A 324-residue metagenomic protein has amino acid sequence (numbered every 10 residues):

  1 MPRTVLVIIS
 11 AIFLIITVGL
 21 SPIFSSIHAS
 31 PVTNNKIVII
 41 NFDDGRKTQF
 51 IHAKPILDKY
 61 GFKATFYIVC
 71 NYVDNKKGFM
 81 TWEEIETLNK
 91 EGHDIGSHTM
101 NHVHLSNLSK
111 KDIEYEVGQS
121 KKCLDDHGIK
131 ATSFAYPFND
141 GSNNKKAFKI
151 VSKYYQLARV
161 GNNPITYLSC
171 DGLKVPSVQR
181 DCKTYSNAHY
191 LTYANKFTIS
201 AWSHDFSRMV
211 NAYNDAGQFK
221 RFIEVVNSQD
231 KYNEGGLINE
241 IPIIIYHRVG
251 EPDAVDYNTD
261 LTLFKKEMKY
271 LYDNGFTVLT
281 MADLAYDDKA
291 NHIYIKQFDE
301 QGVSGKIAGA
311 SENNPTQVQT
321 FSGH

Functional and structural regions predicted by a protein language model:
M1-A11: N-terminal Sec-pathway targeting helices
I9-P22: Bacterial N-terminal signal peptides
G19-V32: Sec-dependent signal peptide cleavage junction
S30-H52, Y246-R248, F298: Boundary/entry segment of secreted carbohydrate-active catalytic domains
V38, D58-D181, L191-D205, I238-E251 (+3 more regions): Metal-dependent polysaccharide deacetylase catalytic core of the NodB/CE4 family, i.e., the active-site-bearing domain
L108, W202-L279: Catalytic grooves of carbohydrate-active enzymes
C170-N195, H204-G235, I293-N314, V318: Surface-exposed intrinsically disordered loops and tails
N258-D260, K266-L279, L284-H324: Low-complexity, Gly/Ser/Thr/Pro-rich intrinsically disordered linker/tail segments
